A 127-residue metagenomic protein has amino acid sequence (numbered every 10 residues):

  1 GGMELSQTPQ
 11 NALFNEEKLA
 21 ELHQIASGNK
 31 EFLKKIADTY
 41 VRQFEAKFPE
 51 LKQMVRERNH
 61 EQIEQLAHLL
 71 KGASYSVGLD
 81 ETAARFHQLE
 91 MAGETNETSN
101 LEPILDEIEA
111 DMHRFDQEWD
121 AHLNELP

Functional and structural regions predicted by a protein language model:
G1-P127: Two-component system phosphorelay core
